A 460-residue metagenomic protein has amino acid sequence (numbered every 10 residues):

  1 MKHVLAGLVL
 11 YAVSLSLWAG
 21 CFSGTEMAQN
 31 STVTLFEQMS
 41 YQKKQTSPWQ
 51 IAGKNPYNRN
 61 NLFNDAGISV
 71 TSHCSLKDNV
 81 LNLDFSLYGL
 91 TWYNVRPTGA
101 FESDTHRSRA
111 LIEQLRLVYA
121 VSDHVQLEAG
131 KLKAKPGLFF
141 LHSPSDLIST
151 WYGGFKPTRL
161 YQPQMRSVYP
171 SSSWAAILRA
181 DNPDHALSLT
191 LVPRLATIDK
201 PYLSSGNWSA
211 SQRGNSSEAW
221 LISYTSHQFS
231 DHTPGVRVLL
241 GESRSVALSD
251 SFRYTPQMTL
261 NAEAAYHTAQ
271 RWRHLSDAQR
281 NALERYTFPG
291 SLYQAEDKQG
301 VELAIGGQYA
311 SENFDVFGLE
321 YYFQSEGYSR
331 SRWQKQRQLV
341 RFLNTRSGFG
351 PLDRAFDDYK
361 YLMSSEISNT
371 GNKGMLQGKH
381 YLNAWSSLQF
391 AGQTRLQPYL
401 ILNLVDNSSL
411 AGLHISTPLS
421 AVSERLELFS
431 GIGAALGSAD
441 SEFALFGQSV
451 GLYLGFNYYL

Functional and structural regions predicted by a protein language model:
A28-N30, H73-N79, S122-H124, A134 (+8 more regions): Outer-membrane beta-barrel channels and translocator barrels
Q29-M39, L81-F85, L127-A129, L187-L189 (+7 more regions): Transmembrane beta-strands of outer-membrane beta-barrel proteins
M39-Q45, L76-D78, L87-Y93, K133-K135 (+10 more regions): Transmembrane beta-strands of outer-membrane beta-barrel pores
S40-G53, G130-L132, P136-F139, S143 (+2 more regions): Outer-membrane beta-barrel translocator/channel fold
N55, D84-L90, E113, A129 (+7 more regions): Transmembrane beta-strand segments that form the barrel wall of outer-membrane beta-barrel proteins
N60-I68, S108-E113, P170-W174, D181 (+6 more regions): Residues that define the transmembrane beta-barrel architecture of outer-membrane proteins
A66-L76, Q114-Y119, A129, A176-A180 (+8 more regions): Residues on the lipid-exposed face of transmembrane beta-strands in outer-membrane beta-barrel proteins
H73-A196, G437: Outer membrane beta-barrel
